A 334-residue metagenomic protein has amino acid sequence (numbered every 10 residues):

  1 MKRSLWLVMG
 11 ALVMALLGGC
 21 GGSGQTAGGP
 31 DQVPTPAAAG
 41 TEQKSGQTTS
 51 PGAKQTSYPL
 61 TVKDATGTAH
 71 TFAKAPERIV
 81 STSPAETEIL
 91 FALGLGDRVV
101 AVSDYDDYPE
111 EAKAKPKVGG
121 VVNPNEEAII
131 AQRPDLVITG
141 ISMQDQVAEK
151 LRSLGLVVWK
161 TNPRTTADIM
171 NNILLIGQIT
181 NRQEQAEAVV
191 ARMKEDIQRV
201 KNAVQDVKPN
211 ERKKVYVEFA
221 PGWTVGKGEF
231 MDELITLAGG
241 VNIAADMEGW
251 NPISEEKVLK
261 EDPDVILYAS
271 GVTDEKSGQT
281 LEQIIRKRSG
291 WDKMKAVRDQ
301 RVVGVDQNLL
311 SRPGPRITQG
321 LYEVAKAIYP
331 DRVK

Functional and structural regions predicted by a protein language model:
K2-G10, G18-A85, E184-V215, A327-K334: Bacterial Sec-exported substrate-binding components of ABC uptake systems
A65-G67, P116-E127, E248-E255: Short helix-initiation/N-cap motifs at beta->coil->alpha
K74, E126-P134, S153-L154, S254-D262: Short helices/loops that flank or line small-molecule/ion binding pockets
R78-Q132, L136-I141: A short, structured surface patch at a secondary-structure boundary
S103-D106, E229-N251: His/Asp/Glu-enriched short active-site or ligand-binding loop at hydrolase and phosphoryl-transfer sites
Y105-E111, M143-L175, I179: Flexible loop/hinge segments that line or gate small-molecule binding clefts
Q146, T161-L175, N210-F230: Extracytoplasmic ligand-binding site segments that recognize negatively charged/polar headgroups
M170-N171, Q178, E184-E187, A191 (+2 more regions): Structured C-terminal subdomain patch of bacterial secreted/periplasmic proteins
